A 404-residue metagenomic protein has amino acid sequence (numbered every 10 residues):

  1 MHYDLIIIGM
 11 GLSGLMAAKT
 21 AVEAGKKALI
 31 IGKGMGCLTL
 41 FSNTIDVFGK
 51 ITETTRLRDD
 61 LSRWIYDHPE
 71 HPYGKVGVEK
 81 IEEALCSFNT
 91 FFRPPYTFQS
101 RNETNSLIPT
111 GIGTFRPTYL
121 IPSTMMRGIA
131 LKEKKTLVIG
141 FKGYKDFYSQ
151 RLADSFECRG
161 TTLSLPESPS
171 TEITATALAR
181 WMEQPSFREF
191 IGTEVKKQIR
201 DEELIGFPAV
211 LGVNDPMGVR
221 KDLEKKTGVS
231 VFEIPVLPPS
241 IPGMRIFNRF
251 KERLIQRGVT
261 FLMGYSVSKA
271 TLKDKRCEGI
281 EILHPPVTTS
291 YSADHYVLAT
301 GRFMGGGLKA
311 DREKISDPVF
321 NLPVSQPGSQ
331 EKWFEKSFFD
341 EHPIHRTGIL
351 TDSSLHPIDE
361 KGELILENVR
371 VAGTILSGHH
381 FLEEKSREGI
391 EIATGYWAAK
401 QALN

Functional and structural regions predicted by a protein language model:
M1-E83, N89-N404: Residues forming the flavin
